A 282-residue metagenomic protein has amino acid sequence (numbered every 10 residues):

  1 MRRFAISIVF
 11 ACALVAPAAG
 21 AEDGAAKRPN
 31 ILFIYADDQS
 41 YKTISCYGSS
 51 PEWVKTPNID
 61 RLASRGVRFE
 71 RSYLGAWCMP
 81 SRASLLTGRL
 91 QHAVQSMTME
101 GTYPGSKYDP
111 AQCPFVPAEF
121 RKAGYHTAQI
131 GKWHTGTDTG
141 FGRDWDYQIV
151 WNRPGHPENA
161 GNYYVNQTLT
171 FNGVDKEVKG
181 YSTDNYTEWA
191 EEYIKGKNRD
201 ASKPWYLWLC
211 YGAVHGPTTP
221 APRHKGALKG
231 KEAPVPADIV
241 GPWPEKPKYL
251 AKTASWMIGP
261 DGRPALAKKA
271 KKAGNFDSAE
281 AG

Functional and structural regions predicted by a protein language model:
F4, F10-A13, A19-G282: Formylglycine-dependent sulfatase
